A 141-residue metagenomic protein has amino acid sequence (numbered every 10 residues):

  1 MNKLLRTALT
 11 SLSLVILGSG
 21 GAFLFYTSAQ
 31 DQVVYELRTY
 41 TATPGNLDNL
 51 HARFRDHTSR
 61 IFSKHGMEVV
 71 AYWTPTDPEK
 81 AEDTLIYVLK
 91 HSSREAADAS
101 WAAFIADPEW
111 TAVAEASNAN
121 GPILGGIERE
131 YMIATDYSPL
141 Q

Functional and structural regions predicted by a protein language model:
M1-G18: Bacterial N-terminal signal peptides that target proteins for export
L5, Q30, A52-V70, P78 (+1 more regions): An amphipathic, aromatic/His-enriched active-site/gating alpha helix that lines ligand/cofactor pockets
F25-V34: Ser/Thr/Pro/Gly-rich low-complexity linker/stalk segments immediately outside membranes or between
V34-T39, L50, T84-L89, R129: Short, structured motif recognition centered on aromatic/hydrophobic residues
A42-N46, S93-R94: Short acidic-aromatic low-complexity motifs
G45-L50, T76-E79: Acidic-and-aromatic substrate-binding clefts and catalytic sites of carbohydrate-active enzymes
I133-Q141: Acidic/histidine-enriched, glycine/proline-rich intrinsically disordered or flexible terminal extensions
